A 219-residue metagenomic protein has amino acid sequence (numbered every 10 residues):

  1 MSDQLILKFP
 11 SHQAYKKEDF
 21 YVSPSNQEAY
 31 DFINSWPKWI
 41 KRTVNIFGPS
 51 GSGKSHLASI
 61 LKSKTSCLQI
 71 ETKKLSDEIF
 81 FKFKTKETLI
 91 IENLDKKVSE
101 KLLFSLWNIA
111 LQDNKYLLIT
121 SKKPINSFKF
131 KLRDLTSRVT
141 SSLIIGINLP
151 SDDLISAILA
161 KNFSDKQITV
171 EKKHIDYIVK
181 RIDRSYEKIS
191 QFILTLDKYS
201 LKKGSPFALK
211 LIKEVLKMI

Functional and structural regions predicted by a protein language model:
M1-S35, I40, L201-I219: A short, basic N-terminal segment
K41-L57: Walker A/P-loop nucleotide-binding motif
K62-K73: Post-Walker A helix-loop "phosphate-sensing" segment adjacent to the P-loop in P-loop NTPases
K82-L106, D113-K122: Conserved P-loop NTPase "ATPase switch" module shared by AAA+ and STAND
I125-T140: Short regulatory helix/loop adjacent to the ATP-binding pocket of P-loop NTPases
S142-L154: Conserved AAA+ ATPase "SRH/arginine-finger" region at the nucleotide-binding site
T169-I182: Short conserved motifs of the RecA-like P-loop NTPase core
I182-L196: The conserved phosphate-sensing helix
